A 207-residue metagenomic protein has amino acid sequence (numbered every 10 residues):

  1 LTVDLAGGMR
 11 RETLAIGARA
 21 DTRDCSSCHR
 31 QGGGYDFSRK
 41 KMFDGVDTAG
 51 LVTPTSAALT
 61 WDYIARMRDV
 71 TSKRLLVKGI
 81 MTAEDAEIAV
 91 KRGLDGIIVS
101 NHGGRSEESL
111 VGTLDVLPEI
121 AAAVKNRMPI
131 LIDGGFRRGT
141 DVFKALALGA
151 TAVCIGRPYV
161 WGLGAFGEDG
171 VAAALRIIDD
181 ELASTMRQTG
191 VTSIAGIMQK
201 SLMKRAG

Functional and structural regions predicted by a protein language model:
L1, M67, A89, I97 (+3 more regions): Conserved, mostly hydrophobic/aromatic
L1-V3, L75-K78, I98-V99, I130-G134 (+1 more regions): Hydrophobic faces of well-ordered beta-strands that scaffold small-molecule active sites in alpha/beta enzyme cores
T2-K91, G103-S106, D115: Active-site entrance/lid segments in N-terminal catalytic domains of soluble metabolic enzymes
A58, L76-A83, L110, M128-V142: Glycine-rich beta-to-alpha transition loops that act as phosphate-gripper elements at the mouths of alpha/beta enzyme
A65, E87, D95, V111-P118 (+2 more regions): Internal, well-ordered alpha-helical scaffold/interface segments that support domain packing or protein-protein contacts
V70-R74, V90-G104, A123-R127, G149-V153: Glycine-enriched alpha-helix->loop->beta-strand junction motifs that scaffold or abut catalytic
N101-L110, V160-L163: Glycine-rich, proline-tolerant flexible connector loops at the mouths of alpha/beta enzymes
D115-G207: Alpha/beta catalytic cores of nucleotide-metabolism and tRNA/nucleoside-modifying enzymes
